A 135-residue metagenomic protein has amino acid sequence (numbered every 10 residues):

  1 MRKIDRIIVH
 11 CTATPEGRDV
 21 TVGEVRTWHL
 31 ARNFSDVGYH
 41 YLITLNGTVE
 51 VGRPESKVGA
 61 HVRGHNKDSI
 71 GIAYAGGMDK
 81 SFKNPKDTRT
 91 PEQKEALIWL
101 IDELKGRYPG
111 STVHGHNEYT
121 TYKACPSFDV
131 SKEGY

Functional and structural regions predicted by a protein language model:
M1-I8, T12, L45-V49, H65-I70 (+1 more regions): Basic/polar, cationic surfaces and motifs that engage anionic cell-wall and phosphate/carboxylate ligands
M1-K57: Short, conserved "active-site rim" segments that organize catalytic pockets and cofactor/ligand binding
W28, G38-H40, A73, R107 (+1 more regions): Intrinsically disordered, low-complexity N-terminal regions enriched in serine/proline/glycine with scattered basic
V58-V62: Flexible, surface-exposed loop/gating regions in the mature catalytic domains of secreted/periplasmic hydrolases
